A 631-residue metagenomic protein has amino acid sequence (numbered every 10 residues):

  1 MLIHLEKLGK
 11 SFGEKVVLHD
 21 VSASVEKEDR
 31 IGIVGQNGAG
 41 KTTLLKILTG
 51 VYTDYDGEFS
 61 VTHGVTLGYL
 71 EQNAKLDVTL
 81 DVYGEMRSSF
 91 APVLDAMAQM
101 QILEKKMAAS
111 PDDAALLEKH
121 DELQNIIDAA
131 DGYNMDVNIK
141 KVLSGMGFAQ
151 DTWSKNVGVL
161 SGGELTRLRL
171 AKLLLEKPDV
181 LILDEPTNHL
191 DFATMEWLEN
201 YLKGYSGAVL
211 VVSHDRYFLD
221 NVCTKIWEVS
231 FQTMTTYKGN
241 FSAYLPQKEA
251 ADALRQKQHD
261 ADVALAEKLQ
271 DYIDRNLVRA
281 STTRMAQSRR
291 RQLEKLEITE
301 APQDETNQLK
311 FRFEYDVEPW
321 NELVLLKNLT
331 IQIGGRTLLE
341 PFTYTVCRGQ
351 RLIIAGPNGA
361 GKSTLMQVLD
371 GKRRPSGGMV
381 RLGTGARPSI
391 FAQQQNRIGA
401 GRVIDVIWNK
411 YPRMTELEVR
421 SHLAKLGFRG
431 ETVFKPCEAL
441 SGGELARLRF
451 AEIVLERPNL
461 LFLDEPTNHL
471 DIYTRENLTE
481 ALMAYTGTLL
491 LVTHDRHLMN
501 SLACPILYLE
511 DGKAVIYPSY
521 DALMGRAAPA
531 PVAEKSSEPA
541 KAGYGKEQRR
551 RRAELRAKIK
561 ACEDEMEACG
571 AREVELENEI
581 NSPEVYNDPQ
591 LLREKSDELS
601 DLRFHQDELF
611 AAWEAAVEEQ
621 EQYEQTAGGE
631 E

Functional and structural regions predicted by a protein language model:
M1-K257, R312-E631: ABC ATP-binding cassette signature C-motif
Q247-Y272, N276-L296, E300-P302: Intracellular alpha-helical coupling/juxtamembrane segments of multi-pass membrane proteins
Q303-D304, A553: Phosphate-sensing "switch" segment of ASCE/P-loop ATPases
L309: Conserved catalytic-core segments of large NTP-driven translation/proteostasis enzymes
